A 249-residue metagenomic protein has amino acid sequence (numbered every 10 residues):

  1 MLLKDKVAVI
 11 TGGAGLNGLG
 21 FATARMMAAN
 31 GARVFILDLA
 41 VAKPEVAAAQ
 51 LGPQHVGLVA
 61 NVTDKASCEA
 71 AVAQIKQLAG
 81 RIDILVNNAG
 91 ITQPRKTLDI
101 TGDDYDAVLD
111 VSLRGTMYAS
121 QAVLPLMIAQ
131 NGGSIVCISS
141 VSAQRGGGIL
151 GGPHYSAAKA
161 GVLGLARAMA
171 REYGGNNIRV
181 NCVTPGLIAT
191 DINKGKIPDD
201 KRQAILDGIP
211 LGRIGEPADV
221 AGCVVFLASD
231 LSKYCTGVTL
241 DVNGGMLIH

Functional and structural regions predicted by a protein language model:
L3-F35: Canonical Rossmann dinucleotide-binding motif of NAD(H)/NADP(H)-dependent dehydrogenases/reductases, specifically
V41-A42, A60-A71, G102, A218-D219: The beta1-alpha1 cofactor-binding region of Rossmann-like NAD(H)/NADP(H)-dependent oxidoreductases
K96-T97, D104-L109, N193, I205: Substrate-binding pocket helix/loop in short-chain dehydrogenase/reductase
S120, A158, A166: Active-site helix of classical SDR
P125, R167, R171-G175, K233: Alpha-helical segment proximal to the catalytic Tyr-Lys
S140: Residue(s) in the substrate-gating loop at a strand-loop-helix junction that position the organic substrate next
V225, T236-H249: Short C-terminal tail/terminal secondary-structure segment of NAD(P)H-dependent dehydrogenase/reductase domains
